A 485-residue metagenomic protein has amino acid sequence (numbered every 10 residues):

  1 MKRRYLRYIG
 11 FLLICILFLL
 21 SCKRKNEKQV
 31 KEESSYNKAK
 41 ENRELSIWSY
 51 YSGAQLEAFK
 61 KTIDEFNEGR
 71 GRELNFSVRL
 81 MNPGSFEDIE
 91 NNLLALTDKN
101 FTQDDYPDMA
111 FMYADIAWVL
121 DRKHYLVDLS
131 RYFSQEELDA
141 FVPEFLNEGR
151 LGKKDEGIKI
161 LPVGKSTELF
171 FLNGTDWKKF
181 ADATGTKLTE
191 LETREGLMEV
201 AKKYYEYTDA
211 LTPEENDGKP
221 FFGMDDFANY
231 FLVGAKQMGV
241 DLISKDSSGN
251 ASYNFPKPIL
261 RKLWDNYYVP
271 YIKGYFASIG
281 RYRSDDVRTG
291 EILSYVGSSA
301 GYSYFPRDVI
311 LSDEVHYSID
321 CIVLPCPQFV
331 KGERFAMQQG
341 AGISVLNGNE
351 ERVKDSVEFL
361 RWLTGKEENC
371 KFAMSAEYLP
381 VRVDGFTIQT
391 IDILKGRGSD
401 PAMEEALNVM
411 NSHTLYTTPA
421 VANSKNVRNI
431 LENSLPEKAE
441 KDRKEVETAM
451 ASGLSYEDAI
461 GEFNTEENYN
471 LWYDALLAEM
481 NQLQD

Functional and structural regions predicted by a protein language model:
L19-S21: C-terminal motif of bacterial Sec signal peptides marking the signal peptidase cleavage site
K40-S46, Y50-A117, P143, D285: Early extracytoplasmic/lumenal segment of secretory-pathway proteins
A110-L169, S318-P327: Hinge/lid segment of periplasmic solute-binding proteins
R131-E144, T186-E190, P220-F222, V240-K262 (+2 more regions): Short, solvent-exposed loop/beta-turn-alpha elements that line the ligand-binding surface or hinge of extracytoplasmic
L151-V163, E168, E195-S252: Extracytoplasmic/periplasmic solute-binding protein
M198-Y205, K245-G280, C321, C326: Glycine-centered hinge/linker elements that transmit conformational signals in sensory and ligand-binding systems
R261, I272-K273, S312-G385, T414: Extracytoplasmic/periplasmic substrate-recognition and gating elements
N408-D485: Conserved C-terminal helix/tail region of periplasmic/extracytoplasmic solute-binding proteins
